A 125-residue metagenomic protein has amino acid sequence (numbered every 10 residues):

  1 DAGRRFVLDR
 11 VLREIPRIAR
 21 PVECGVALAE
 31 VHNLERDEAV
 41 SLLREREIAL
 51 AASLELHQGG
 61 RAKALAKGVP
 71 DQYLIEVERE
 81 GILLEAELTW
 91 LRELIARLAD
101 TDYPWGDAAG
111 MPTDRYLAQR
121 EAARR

Functional and structural regions predicted by a protein language model:
D1-L8: Basic, amphipathic "hinge/linker" alpha-helix immediately C-terminal to the N-terminal HTH DNA-binding motif
L8-A62: Amphipathic alpha-helical dimerization/coiled-coil segments that flank or bridge DNA-binding/regulatory modules
R36, L43, P70-Y73, V77 (+1 more regions): Amphipathic alpha-helical coiled-coil segments and their boundaries
H57-G60, A64, L91, L98 (+1 more regions): Hydrophobic stripe of amphipathic alpha-helices that form coiled-coil interfaces
Q58-R79: Acidic interhelical loop/turn segments
R97-T113: Long amphipathic alpha-helical coiled-coil segments
A109, T113-R125: Amphipathic heptad-repeat alpha-helical coiled-coil/stalk segments that mediate oligomerization, filament/stalk
